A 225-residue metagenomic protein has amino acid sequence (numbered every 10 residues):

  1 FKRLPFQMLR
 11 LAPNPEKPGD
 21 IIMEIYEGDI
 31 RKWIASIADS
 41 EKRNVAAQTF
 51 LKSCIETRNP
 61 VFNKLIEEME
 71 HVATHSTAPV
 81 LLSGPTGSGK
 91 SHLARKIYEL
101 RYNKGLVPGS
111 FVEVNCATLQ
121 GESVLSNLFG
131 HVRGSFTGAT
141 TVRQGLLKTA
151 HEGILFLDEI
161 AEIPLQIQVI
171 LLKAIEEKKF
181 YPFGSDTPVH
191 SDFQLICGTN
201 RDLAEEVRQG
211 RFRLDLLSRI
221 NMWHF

Functional and structural regions predicted by a protein language model:
F1-V45, K104-V107: N-terminal accessory segments that target, anchor, or regulate ATP-driven/P-loop NTPase machines and associated
K2-Q7, V112, S191-F193: PAS and PAS-like sensory/regulatory domains
I34, D39-I66, E122: Dynamic helix-loop-helix/coil hinge segments at AAA+ ATPase domain boundaries and subdomain interfaces
E68-G138, T149-P164: Conserved post-Walker A coupling segment in P-loop NTPases
N103-L106, S135-L147, I160, Q166 (+2 more regions): Conserved Walker
F156-L157, Q194-T199: Structural recognition of the conserved hydrophobic beta-strand(s) that form the central parallel beta-sheet of P-loop
